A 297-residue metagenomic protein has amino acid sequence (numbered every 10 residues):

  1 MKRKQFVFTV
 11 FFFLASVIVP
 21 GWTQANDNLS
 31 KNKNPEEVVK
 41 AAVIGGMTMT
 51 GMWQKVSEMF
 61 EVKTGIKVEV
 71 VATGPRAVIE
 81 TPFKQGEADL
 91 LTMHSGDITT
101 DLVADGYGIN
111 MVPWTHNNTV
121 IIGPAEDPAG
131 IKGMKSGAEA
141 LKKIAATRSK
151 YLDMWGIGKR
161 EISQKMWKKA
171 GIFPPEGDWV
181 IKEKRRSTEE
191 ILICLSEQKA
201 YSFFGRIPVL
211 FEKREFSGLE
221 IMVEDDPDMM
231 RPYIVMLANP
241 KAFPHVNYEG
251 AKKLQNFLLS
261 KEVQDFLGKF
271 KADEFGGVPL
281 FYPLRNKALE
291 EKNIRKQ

Functional and structural regions predicted by a protein language model:
R3-V7: N-terminal export leaders
T9-P20: Bacterial N-terminal signal peptides
W22-K67, A72, T81-K84, G96 (+3 more regions): Exported/periplasmic ABC-transporter solute-binding proteins
P75-A77: Short acidic loop-to-helix transition motifs that present clustered carboxylates
E80-S95, T99-H116: Short beta-strand-centered segments that line the small-molecule binding cleft or hinge of alpha/beta clamshell
H116-N118, R148: Residue-level signal for tight coil/turn positions that link beta-strands
I121: Serine endopeptidase catalytic core focused on the charge-relay Asp
